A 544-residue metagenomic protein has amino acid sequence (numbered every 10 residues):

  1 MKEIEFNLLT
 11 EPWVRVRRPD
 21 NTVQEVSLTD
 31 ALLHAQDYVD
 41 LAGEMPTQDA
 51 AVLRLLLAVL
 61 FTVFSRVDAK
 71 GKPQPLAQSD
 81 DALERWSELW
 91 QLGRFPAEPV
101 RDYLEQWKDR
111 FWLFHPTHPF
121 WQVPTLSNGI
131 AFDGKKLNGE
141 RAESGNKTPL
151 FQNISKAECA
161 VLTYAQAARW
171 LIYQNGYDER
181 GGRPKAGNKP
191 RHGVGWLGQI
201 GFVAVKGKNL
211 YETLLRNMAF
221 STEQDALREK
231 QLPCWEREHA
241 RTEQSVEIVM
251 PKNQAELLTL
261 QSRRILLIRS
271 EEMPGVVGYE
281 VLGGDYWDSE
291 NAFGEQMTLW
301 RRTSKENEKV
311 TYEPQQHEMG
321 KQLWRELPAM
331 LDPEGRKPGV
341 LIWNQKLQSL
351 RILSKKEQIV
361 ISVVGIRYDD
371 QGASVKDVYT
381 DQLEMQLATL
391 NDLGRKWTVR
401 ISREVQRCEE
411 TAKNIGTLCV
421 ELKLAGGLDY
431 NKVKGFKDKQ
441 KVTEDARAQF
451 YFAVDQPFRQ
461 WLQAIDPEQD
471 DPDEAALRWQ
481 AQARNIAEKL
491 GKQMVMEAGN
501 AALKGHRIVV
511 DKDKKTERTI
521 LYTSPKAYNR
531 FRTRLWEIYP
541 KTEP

Functional and structural regions predicted by a protein language model:
M1-N146, Y173, D178-K185, K189-P544: Extended alpha-helical scaffolding segments
L150-N153: Beta-propeller folds
C159-L162, R264: The −1 position to Zn-ligating cysteines in a subset of zinc-ribbon hairpins
Y164-A167: Cys/His-coordinated zinc-binding microdomains
